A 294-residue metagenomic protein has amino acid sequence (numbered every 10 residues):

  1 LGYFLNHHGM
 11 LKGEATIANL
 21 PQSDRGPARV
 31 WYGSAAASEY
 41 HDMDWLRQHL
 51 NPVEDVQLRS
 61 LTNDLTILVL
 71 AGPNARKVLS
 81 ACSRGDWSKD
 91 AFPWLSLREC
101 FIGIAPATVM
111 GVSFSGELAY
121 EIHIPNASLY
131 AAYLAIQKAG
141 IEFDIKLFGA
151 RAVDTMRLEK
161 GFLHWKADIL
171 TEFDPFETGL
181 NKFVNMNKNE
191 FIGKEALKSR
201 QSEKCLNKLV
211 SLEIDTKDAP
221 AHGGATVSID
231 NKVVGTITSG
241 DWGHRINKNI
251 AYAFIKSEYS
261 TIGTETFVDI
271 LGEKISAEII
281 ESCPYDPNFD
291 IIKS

Functional and structural regions predicted by a protein language model:
L1-L5, M10: Acidic, proline/glycine-enriched N-terminal capping motif
M10-L11, A221: N-terminal flexible segment immediately upstream of the FAD-binding catalytic core in FAD-dependent oxidoreductases
L11-G13, H41: Short active-site-adjacent helix-start/loop capping segments
E14-A18: Peripheral, non-cofactor segments flanking catalytic/redox cores
N19-S294: Conserved, structured C-terminal
